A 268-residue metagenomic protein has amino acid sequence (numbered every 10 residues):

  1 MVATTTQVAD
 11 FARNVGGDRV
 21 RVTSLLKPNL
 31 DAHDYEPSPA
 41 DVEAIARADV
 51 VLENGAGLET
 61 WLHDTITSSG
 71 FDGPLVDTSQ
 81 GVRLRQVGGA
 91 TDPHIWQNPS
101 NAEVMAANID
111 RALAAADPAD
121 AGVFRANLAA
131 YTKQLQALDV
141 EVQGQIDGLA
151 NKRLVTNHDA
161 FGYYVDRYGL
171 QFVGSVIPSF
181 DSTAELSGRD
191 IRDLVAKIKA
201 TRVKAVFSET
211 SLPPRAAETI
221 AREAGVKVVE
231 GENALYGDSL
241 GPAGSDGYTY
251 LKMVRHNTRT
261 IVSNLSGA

Functional and structural regions predicted by a protein language model:
M1-A268: Extracytoplasmic metal-acquisition and chelation regions
